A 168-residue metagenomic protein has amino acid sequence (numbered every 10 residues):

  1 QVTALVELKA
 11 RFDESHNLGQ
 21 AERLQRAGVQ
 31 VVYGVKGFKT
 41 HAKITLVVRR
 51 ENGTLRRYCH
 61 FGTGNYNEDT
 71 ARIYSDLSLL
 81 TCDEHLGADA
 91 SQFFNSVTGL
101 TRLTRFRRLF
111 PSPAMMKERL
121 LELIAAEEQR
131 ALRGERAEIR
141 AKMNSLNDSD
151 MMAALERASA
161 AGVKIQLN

Functional and structural regions predicted by a protein language model:
Q1-N168: Charged, low-complexity intrinsically disordered terminal segments
